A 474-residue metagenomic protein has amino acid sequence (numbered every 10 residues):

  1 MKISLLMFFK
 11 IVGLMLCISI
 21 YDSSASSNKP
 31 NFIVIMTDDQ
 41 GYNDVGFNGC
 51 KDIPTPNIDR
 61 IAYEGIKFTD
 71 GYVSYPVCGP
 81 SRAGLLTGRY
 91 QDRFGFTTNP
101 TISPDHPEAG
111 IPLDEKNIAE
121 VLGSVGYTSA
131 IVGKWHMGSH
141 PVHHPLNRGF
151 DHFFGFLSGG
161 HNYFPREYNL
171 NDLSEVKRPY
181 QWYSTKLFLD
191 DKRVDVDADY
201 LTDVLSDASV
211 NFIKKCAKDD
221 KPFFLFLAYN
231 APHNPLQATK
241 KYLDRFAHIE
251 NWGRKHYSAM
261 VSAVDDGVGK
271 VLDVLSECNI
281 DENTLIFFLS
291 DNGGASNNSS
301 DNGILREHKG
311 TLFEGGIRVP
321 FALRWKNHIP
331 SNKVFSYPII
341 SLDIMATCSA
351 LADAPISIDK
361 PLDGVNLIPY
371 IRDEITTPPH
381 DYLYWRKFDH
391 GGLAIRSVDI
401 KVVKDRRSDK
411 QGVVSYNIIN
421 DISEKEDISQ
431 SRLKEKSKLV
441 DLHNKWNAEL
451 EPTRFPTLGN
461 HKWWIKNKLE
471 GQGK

Functional and structural regions predicted by a protein language model:
K2, M7, S23-V414, N420-A448 (+1 more regions): Formylglycine-dependent sulfatase
F8-S19: Bacterial N-terminal signal peptides
